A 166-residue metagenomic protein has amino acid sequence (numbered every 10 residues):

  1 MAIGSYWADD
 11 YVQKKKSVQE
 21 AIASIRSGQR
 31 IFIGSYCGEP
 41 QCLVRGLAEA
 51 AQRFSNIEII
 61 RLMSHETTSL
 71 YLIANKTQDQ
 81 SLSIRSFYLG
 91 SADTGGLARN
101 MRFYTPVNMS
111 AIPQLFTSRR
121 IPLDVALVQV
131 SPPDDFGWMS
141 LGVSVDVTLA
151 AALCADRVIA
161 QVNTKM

Functional and structural regions predicted by a protein language model:
M1-M166: Conserved alpha/beta enzyme-core scaffold
